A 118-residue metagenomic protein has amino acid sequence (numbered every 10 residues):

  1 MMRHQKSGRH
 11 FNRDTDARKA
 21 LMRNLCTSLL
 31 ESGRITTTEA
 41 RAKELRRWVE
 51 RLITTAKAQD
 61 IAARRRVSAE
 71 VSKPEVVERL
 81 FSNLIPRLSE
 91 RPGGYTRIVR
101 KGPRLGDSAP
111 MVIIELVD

Functional and structural regions predicted by a protein language model:
M1-A20, N24-D118: Structured, basic alpha/beta domains of bacterial-type, RNA-associated proteins
